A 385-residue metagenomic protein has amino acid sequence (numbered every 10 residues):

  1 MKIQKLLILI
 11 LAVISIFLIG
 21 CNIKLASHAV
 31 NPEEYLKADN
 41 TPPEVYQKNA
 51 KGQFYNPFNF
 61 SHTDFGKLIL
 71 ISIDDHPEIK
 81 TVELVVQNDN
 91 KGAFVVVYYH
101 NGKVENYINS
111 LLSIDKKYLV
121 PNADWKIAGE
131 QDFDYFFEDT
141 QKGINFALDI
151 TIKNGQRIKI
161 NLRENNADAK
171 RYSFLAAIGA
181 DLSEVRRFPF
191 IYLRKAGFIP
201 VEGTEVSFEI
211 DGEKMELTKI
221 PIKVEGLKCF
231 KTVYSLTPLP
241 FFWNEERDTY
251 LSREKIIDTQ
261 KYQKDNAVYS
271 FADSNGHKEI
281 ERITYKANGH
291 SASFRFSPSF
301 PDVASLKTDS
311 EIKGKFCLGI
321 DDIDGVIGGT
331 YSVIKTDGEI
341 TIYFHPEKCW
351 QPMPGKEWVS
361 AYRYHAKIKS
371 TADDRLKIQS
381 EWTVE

Functional and structural regions predicted by a protein language model:
M1-K5: Positively charged n-region of N-terminal signal peptides that target proteins for export
L6-V13: Sec-dependent N-terminal signal peptides
L18-G20: C-terminal motif of bacterial Sec signal peptides marking the signal peptidase cleavage site
I23-E385: Structured soluble/peripheral alpha/beta segments that form catalytic or ligand/cofactor-binding pockets
